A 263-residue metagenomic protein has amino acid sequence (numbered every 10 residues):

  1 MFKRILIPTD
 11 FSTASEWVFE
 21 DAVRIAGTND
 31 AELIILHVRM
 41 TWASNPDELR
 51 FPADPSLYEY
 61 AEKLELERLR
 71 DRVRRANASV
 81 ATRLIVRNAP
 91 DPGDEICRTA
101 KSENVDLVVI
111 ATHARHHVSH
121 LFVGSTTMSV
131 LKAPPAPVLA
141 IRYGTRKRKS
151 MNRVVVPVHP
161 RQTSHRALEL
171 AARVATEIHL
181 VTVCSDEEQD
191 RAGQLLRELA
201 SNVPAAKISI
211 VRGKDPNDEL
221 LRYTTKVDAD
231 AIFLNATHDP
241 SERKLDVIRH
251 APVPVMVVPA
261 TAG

Functional and structural regions predicted by a protein language model:
M1-A53, S150-I210, A229-A231, H250 (+1 more regions): Small/aliphatic-rich secondary-structure junction motif
I25, R72, E95, T99 (+2 more regions): CheY-like receiver
A53-E67: A short acidic, glycine-rich active-site loop that binds or catalyzes chemistry on phosphate/adenosine moieties
L84-E95, V211-E219: Charged docking surfaces used in two-component/phosphorelay signaling
L107-S129, T225, A231-A251, P259-G263: Glycine-rich, Arg-bearing micro-motifs that act as flexible, cationic patches
S125-T145: Short, structured interface segments
L196-E198, K214-K226: A short, acidic, amphipathic alpha-helical segment used as a generic capping/interface helix at domain edges
